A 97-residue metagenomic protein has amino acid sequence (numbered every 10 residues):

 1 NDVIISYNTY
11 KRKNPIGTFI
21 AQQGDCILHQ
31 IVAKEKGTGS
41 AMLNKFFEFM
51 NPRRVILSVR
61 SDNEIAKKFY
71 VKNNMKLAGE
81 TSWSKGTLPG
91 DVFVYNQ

Functional and structural regions predicted by a protein language model:
N1, I20, M42-R53: Alpha-helix C-terminal capping segments
D2-Q30, K34, K85-L88: Conserved acyl-donor/pantetheine-binding loop and adjacent beta-alpha core of acyl/acetyltransferases and related
I27, R54-I56: Structural preference for beta-strand elements that scaffold enzyme active sites
A33-F49, K67-K72: Conserved acetyl-CoA-binding loop-helix of GNAT-fold acetyltransferases
L57-K68, W83-L88: Conserved beta-strand-loop-alpha-helix junction that forms the acyl-donor binding cleft
V71-T81: Conserved acetyl-CoA-binding loop of GNAT-fold acetyltransferases
Y95-Q97: Active-site beta-strand termini and strand-to-loop segments that position acidic
